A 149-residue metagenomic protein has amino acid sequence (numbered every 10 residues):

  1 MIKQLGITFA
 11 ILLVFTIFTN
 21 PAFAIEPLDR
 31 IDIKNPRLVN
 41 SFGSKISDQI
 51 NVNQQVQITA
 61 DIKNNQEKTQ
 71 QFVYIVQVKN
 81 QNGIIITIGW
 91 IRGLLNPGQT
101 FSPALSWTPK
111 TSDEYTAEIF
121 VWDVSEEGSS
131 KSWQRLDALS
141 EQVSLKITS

Functional and structural regions predicted by a protein language model:
I25-N51, I147-S149: Short, compositionally biased P/S/T/A/G/V-rich stretches that sit at domain boundaries
S47-D61: Contiguous beta-strand segments within globular domains
Q55, T69-Q71, T100, S112-T116: Extracellular Ig-like/FN3 beta-sandwich strand-entry sites
I62-Q66: Asparagine-centered strand-capping/turn motif at beta-strand->loop junctions
R92-F101: Short proline/glycine- and polar residue-rich coil/turn motifs
P103-S112, W122-S125: Short, hydrophobic beta-strand segments
E127-S149: Short beta-strand elements
